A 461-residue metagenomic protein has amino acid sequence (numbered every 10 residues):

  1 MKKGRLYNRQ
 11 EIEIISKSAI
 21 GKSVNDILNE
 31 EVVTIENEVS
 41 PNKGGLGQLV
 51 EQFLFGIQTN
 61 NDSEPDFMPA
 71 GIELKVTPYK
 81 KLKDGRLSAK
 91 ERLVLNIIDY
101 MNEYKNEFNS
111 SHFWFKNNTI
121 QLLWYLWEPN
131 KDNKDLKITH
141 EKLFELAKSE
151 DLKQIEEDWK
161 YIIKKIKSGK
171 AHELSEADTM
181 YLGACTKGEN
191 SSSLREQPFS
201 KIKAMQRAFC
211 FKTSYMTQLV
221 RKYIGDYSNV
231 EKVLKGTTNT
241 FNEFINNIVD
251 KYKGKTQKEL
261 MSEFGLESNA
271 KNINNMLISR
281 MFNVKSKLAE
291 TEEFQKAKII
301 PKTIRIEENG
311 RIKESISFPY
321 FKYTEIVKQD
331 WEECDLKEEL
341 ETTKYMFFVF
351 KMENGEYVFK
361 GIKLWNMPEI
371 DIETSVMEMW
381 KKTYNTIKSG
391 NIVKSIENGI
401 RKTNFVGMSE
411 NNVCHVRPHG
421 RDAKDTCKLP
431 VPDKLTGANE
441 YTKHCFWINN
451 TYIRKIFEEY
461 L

Functional and structural regions predicted by a protein language model:
M1-L461: Nucleic-acid endonuclease domains
